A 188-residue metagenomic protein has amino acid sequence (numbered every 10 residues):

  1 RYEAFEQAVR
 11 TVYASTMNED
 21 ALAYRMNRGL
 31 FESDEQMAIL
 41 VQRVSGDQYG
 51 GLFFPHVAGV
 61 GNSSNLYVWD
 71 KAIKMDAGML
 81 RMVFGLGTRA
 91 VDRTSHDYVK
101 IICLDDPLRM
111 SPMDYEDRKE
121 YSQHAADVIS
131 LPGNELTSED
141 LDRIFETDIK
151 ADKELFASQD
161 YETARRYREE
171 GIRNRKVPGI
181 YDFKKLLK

Functional and structural regions predicted by a protein language model:
R1-K188: Nucleotide/phosphate-binding sheet-loop regions of phosphoryl- and nucleotidyl-transfer enzymes
